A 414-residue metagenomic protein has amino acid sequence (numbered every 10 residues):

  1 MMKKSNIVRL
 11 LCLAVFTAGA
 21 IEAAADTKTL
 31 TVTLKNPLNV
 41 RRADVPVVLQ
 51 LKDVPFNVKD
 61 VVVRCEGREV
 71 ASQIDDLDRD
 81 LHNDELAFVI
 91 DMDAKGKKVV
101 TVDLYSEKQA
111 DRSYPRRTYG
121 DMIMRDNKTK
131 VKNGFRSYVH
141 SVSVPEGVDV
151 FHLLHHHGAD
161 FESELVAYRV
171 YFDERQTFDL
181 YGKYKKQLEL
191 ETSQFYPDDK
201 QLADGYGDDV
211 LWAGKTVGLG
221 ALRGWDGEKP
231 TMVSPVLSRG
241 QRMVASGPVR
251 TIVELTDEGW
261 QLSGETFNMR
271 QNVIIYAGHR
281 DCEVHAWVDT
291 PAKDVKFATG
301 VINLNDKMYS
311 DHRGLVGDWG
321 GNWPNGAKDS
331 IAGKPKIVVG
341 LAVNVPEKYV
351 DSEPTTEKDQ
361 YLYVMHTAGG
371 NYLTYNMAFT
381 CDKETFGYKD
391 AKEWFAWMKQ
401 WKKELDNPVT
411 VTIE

Functional and structural regions predicted by a protein language model:
M1-T29: Bacterial Sec-dependent N-terminal signal peptides
D26-N133, Y138-H140, V144, V148-D149 (+1 more regions): Alpha-mannosidase-like glycoside hydrolase catalytic domains involved in N-glycan trimming, generalizing to other
D60-E85, Q261, N305-W323, A342-P354: Solvent-exposed beta-strand/loop surfaces of large extracellular or lumenal domains
D78-M92, V339-E414: Beta-strand-rich recognition/accessory modules
K97, P248-R250, G264-N268, A277-E283 (+1 more regions): Coil-to-beta-strand transition motifs
S106-V233: Solvent-exposed N-terminal domain segments of exported/luminal and surface proteins
A203-Y276: Extended, loop-rich substrate-binding clefts of extracytoplasmic carbohydrate-active enzymes
M269, D281-R313: Acidic (Asp/Glu-rich), glycine- and aromatic
